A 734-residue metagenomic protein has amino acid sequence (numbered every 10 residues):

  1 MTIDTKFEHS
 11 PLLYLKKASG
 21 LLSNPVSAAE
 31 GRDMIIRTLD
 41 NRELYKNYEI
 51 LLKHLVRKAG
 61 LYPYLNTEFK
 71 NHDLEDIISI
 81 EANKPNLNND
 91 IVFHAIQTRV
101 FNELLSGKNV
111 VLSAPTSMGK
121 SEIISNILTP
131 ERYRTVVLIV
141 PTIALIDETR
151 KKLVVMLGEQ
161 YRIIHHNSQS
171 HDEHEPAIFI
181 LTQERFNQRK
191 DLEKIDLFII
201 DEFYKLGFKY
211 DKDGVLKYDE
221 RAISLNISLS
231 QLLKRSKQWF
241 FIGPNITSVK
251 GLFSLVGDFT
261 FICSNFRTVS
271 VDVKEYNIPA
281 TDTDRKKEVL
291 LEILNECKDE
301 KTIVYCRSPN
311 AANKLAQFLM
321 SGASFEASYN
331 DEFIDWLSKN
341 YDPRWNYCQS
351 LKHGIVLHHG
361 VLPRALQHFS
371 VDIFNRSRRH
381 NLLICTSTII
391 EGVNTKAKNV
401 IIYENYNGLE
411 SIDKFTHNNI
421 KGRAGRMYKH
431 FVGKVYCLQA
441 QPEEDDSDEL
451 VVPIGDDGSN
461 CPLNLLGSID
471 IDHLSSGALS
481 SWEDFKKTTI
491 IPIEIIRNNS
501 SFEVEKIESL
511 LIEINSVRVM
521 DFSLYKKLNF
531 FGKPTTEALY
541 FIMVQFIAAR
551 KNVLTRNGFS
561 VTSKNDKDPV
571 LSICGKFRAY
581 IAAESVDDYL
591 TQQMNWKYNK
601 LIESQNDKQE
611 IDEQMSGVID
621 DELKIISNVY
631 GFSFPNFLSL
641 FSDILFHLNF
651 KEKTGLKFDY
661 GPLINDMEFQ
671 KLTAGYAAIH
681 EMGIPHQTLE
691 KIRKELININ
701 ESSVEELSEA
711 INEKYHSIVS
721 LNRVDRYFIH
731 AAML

Functional and structural regions predicted by a protein language model:
M1-L734: N-terminal helicase ATP-binding lobe
